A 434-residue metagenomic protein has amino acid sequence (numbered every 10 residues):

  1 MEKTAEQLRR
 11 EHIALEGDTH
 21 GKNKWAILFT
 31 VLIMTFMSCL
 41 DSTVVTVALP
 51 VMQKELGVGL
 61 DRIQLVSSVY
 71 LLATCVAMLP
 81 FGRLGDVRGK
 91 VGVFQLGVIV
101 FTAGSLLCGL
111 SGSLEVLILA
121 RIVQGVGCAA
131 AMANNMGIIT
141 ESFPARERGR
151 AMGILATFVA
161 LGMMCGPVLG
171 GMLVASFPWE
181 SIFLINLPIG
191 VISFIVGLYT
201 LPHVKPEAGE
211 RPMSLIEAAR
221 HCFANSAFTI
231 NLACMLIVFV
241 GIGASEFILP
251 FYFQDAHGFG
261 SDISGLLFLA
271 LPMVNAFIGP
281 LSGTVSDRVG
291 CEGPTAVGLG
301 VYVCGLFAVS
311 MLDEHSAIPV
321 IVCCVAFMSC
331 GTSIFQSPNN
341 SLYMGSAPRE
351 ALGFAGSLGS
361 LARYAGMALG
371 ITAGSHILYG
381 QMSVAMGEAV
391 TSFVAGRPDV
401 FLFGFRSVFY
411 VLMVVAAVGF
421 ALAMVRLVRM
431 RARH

Functional and structural regions predicted by a protein language model:
E2-A14, R406-S407, M424-H434: Intracellular terminal tails of multi-pass secondary transporters
E2-P206, S282, S286-V289, V297 (+5 more regions): Transmembrane-helix bundle of Major Facilitator Superfamily
W25-L40, V45-V47, S214-V384, F401-V428: 12-transmembrane solute porter fold
Y70-V76, F335-S346, S392-A395: General secondary-structure propensity
A175-L187, Y379-M413: A membrane-interface helix-boundary motif in multi-pass transporters
S181, A208-E210, E217: Phenylalanine-glycine-rich, low-complexity intrinsically disordered regions, typified by the FG/GLFG repeat domains
I195-R211, V425-H434: Helix-loop junctions on the cytosolic side of multi-pass membrane transporters, especially the intracellular loop
